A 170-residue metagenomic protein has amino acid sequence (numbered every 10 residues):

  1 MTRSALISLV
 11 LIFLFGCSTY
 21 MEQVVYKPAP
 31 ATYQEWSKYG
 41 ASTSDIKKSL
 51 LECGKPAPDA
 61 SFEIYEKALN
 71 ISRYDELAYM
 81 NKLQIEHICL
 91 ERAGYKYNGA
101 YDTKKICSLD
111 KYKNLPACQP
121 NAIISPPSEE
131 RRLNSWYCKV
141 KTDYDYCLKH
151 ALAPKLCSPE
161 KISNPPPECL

Functional and structural regions predicted by a protein language model:
T2-V10: Sec-dependent signal peptide recognition, specifically the positively charged N-region followed immediately by
F13-G16: C-terminal motif of bacterial Sec signal peptides marking the signal peptidase cleavage site
S18-L170: Mitochondrial intermembrane space
